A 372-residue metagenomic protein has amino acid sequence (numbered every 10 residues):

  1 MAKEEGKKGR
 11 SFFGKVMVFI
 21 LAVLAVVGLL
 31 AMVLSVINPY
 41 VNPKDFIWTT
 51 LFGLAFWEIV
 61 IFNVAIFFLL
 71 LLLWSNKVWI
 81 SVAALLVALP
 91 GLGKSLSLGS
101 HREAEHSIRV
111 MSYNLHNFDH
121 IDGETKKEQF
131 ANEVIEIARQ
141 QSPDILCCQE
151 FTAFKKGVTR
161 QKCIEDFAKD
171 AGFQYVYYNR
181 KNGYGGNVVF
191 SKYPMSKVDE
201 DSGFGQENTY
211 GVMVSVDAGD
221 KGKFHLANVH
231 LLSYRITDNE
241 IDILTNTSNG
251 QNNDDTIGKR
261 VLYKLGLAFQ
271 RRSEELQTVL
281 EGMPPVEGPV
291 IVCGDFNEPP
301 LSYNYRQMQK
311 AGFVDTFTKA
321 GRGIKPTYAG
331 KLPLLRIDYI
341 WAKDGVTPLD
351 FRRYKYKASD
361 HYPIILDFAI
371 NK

Functional and structural regions predicted by a protein language model:
A2-D166, K181-Y184, L276-Q277, K372: N-terminal, active-site-proximal structural segment of metallo-dependent hydrolase catalytic domains
G14-M32, I37-T49, G53-L70, N76-A83 (+4 more regions): Metal-dependent phosphoester-hydrolase catalytic domains
S35, E58, W79-I80, L86-S107 (+3 more regions): Structured beta-strand-rich core segments of catalytic domains in phosphoester-bond hydrolases
R109-L115, F130-R160, F190, V214 (+5 more regions): Active-site beta-strand/loop signature of hydrolases that rely on acidic residues for catalysis
S112-A131, T152-K156, R235-A268: Acidic/histidine-rich helix-loop elements that form or flank divalent-metal/phosphate-binding sites at the catalytic
K126-F130, T159, Y178, N182 (+6 more regions): Extracytoplasmic/periplasmic, Sec-exported soluble proteins
A138, A168, A218-G219, L332 (+1 more regions): Structural motif
Q140-S142, Q174, F313-K319: Short, structured active-site-proximal loop/turn typified by the sulfatase FGly-forming signature C/S-X-P-X-R
